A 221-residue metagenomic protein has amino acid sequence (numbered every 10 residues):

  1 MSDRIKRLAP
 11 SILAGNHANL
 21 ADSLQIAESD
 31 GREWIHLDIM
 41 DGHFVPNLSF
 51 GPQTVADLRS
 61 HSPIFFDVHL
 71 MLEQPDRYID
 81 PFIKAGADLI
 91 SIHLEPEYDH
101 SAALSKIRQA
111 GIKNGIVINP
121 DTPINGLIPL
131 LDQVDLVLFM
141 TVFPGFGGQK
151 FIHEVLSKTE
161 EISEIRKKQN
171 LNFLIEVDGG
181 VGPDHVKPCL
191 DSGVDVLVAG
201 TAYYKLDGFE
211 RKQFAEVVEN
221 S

Functional and structural regions predicted by a protein language model:
K6-S11, I35-L37, F66-L70, I90-I92 (+4 more regions): Hydrophobic faces of well-ordered beta-strands that scaffold small-molecule active sites in alpha/beta enzyme cores
L20, A27, D38, F82 (+5 more regions): Conserved, mostly hydrophobic/aromatic
S23-L24, D76-K84, T122-V134, G179-L197: Catalytic cores of alpha/beta
D30, H61, A85, A110 (+1 more regions): Structural motif
I35-P52, L94, V142-K150, D207: Glycine-rich, proline-tolerant flexible connector loops at the mouths of alpha/beta enzymes
L48-H69, K106-N119, V155-I175, G179 (+1 more regions): Alpha-helix-loop-beta-strand connector modules within alpha/beta enzyme cores
I90-Y98, L138-Q149, S192-Q213: Glycine-rich phosphate-binding active-site loops on the catalytic face of alpha/beta enzymes
I118-V155: Histidine/lysine/aspartate-rich catalytic loop segments that bind and position anionic ligands
